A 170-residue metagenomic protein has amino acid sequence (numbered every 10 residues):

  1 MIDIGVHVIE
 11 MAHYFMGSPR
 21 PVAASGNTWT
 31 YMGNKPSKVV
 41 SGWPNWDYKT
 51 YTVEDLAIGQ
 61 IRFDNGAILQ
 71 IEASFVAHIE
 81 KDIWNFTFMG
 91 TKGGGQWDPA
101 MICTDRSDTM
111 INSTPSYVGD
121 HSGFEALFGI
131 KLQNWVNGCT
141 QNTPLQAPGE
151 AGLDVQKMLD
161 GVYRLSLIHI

Functional and structural regions predicted by a protein language model:
M1-I68, S74-E80, E150: Rossmann-like dinucleotide-binding domain that binds NAD(P)(H)
D3, F15, C139-T140, L165-S166: Hydrophobic residues in alpha-helical segments
D47-K131: NAD(P)-dinucleotide binding in Rossmann-like oxidoreductases
K131-Q141, M158-G161: Solvent-exposed, amphipathic alpha-helical segments
N137-V155: Glycine- and charged-residue-rich phosphate/anionic-cofactor binding loop of Rossmann-like
G152-S166: C-terminal hydrophobic helical "lid"/dimerization subdomain of Rossmann-like NAD(P)H-dependent oxidoreductases
I168-I170: Conserved small/polar residues in nucleotide/adenosyl-binding loops
